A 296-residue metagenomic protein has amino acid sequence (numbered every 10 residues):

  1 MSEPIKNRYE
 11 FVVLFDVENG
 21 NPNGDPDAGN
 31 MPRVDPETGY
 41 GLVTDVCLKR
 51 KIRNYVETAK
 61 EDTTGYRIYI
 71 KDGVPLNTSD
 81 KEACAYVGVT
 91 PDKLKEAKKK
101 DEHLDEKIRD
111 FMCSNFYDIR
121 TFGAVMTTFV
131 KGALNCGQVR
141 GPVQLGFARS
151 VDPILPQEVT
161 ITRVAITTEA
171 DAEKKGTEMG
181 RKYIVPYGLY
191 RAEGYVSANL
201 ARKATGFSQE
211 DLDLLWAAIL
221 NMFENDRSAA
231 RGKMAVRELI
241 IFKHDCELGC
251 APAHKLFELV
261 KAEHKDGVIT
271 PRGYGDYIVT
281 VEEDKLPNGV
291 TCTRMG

Functional and structural regions predicted by a protein language model:
M1-G296: RNA-binding basic/glycine-rich loop and surface signature characteristic of RAMP-family CRISPR effectors
